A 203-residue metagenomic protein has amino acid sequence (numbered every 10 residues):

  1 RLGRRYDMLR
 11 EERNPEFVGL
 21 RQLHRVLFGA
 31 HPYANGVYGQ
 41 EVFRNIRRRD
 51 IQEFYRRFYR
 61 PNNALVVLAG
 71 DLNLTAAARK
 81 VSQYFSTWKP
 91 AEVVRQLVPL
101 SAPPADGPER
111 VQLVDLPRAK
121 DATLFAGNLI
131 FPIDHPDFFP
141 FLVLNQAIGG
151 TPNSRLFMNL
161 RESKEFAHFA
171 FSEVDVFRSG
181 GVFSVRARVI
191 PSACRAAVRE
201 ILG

Functional and structural regions predicted by a protein language model:
R1-Y6, E16-E41, N63-A69, A122-P132 (+1 more regions): M16 family metallopeptidases and their MPP-like homologs
L2-L9, R13, F28, R48 (+8 more regions): Sec-exported extracytoplasmic/periplasmic mature domains
D7-L9, H24-A64, Q96-P103, F141: Histidine-acidic residue clusters that define the catalytic metal-binding segment of zinc metallopeptidase domains
A30, A34, L65-P132: An aromatic/glycine/proline-enriched structural segment found at the starts of mature extracellular/organellar domains
Q52-R56, V111-D115, F169-D175: Short beta-strand/turn micro-motifs at beta-sheet edges
Y59-N62, D106-P108, P117-T123, F138-F139 (+1 more regions): Short, solvent-exposed loop/turn segments at the edges of secondary structure
L74-A78, P136, S192-A197: Short, conserved charged micro-motifs
A126, P136-I148, S154-M158: Active/ligand-binding-proximal structured segments within catalytic/core domains that scaffold catalytic residues
